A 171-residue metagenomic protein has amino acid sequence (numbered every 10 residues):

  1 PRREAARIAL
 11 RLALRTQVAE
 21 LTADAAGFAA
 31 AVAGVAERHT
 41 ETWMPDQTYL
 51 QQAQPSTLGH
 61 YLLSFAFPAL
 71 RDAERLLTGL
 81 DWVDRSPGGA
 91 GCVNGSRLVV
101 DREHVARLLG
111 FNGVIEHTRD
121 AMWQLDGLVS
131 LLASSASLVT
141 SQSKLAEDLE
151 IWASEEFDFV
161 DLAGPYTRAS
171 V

Functional and structural regions predicted by a protein language model:
P1, P45-T48, D120: Short coil/turn segments at secondary-structure boundaries
P1-W43, Q54: Hydrophobic alpha-helical hairpins/lids featuring a short glycine-rich hinge
A23-A26, A30, Q54-V171: Internal glycine-rich alpha/beta core junctions
T42-D46, V160: Glycine- and aromatic-rich loop/turn segments at beta-sheet edges
Y49-A53: Gly/Thr-rich phosphate-binding loop signature of adenosyl cofactor/nucleotide-binding cores
